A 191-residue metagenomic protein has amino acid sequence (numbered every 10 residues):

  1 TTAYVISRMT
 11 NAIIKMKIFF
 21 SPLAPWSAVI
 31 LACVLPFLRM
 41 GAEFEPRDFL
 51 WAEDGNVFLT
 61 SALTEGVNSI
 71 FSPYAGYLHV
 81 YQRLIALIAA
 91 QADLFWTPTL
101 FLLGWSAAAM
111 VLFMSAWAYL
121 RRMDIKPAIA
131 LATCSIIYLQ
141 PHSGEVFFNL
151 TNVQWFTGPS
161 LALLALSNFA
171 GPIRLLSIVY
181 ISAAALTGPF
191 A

Functional and structural regions predicted by a protein language model:
A3-P36: Start-transfer (signal-anchor) and selected internal transmembrane alpha helices of multi-pass inner/ER membrane
F37-G55: Helix-to-loop transition at the C-terminal end of transmembrane segments
N56-A62, F71-F95: Short hydrophobic/aromatic helix or loop-helix immediately within or flanking a transmembrane segment in polytopic
Y77-Y81, L103-V111, T151-L164, T187-G188: Membrane-embedded alpha-helical segments of multi-pass membrane proteins, especially the transmembrane helices
L103-I125: Transmembrane-helix motifs of polytopic, lipid-linked glycan transferases
A109-S115, I129-S160: Aromatic- and kink-enriched transmembrane "portal" helix at the membrane-lumen/periplasm boundary that abuts
T157, L161-L176, A183: Membrane-interface transmembrane helices that cradle and orient dolichyl/undecaprenyl
V179-A191: Transmembrane helices and adjacent periplasmic/lumenal helix-loop junctions of polyprenol-phosphate-dependent
